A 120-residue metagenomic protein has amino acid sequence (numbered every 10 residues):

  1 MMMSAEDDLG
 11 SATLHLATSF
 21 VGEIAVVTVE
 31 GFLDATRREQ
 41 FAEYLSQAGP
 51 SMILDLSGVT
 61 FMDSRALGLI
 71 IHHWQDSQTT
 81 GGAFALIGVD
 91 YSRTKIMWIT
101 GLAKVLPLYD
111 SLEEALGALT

Functional and structural regions predicted by a protein language model:
M1-M2: Short, Lys/Arg-enriched N-terminal segments with co-localized hydrophobic residues within the first ~10-30 amino acids
E6-A42, L56-G58: STAS-typified acidic loop motif
L33-L106: Amphipathic alpha-helical interaction surfaces in cytosolic regulatory modules
P107-S111: Short acidic-hydrophobic, aromatic-tinged amphipathic segments that line or gate anion-handling sites
L119-T120: Receiver (REC) domain switch/output surface
